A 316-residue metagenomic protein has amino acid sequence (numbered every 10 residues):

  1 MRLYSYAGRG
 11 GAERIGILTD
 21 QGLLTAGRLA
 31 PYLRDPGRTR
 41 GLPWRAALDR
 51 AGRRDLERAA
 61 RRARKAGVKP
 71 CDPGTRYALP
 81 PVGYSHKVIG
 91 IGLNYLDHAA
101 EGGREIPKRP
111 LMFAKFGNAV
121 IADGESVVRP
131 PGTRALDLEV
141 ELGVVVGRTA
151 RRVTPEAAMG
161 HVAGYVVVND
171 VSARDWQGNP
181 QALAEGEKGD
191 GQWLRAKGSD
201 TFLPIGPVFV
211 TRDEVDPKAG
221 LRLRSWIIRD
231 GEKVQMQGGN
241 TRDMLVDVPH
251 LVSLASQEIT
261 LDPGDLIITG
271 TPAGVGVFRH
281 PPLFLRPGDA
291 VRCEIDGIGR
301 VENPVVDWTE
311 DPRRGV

Functional and structural regions predicted by a protein language model:
M1-P110, R224, A290-R292, T309 (+1 more regions): N-terminal non-catalytic cap/leader segment that marks the start of a structured domain
Y4, A78-P80, A100-G103, V127-L136 (+4 more regions): A generic local secondary-structure boundary/capping motif
A7, L93, K115-G117, G124 (+5 more regions): Short, structured patches in soluble enzyme cores that scaffold and shape functional sites
A7-E13, D55-E57, C71-P73, R174-V316: Catalytic-pocket segment enriched in acidic/His residues
P81, A135-D137, T260, F284-L285: Residue-level "contact hotspot" at macromolecular interaction interfaces
R104-D123, L138, R286-D296: Structural signature of FAD isoalloxazine-binding scaffolds in flavoprotein oxidoreductases
